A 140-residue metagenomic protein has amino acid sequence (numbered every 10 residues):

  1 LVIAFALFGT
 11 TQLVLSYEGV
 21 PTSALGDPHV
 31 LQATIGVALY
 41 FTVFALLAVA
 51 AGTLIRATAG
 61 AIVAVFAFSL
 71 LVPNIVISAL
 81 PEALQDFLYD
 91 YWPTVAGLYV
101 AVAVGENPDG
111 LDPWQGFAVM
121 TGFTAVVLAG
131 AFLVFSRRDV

Functional and structural regions predicted by a protein language model:
L1-L54, L71-I77, G97-G122, V126: Secretory targeting signals
F8, V49, T53, I62 (+4 more regions): Transmembrane alpha-helix boundary and packing residues in multipass membrane permease domains and related
V14, E18, A83, L133-V140: Juxtamembrane transmembrane-helix termini
H29, L88, W92-A96, V104 (+1 more regions): Solvent-exposed, flexible loop/coil residues
L54-I55, R137: Helix-loop interface residues and adjacent transmembrane-helix termini in multi-pass membrane transporters, primarily
T58-T94: Transmembrane helix segments
D86, V104-G105, A129, V134: A generic, residue-level signal for flexible/boundary positions that often mark functional hotspots
V119-V140: Junction motif at the cytosolic side of a transmembrane helix
